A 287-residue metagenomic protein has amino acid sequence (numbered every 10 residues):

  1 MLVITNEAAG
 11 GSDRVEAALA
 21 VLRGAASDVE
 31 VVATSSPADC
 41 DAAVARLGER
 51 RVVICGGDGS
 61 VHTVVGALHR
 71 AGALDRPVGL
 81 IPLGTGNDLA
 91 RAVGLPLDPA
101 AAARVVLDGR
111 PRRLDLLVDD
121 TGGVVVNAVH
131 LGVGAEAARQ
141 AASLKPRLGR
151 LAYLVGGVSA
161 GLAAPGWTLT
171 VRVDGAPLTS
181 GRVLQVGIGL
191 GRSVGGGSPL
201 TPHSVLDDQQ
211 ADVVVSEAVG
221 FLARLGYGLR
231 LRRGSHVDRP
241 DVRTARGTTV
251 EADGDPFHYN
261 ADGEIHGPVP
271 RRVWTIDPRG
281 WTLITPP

Functional and structural regions predicted by a protein language model:
M1-C55, H62, A100-A101: ATP/NTP phosphate-donor binding region
L2, E16, V32-T34, H69-Q185: Catalytic core of DAGKc-family lipid kinases
E7, C55-G57, I81-L83, L190: Glycine-rich beta-strand-to-loop/alpha-helix junction loops that act as flexible
E7-A8, T121, V129-A135, G189-R192 (+1 more regions): Glycine-rich beta-alpha junction loops
G59-V64, D88: Short glycine/serine/threonine-rich phosphate/pyrophosphate-binding segments that cradle anionic phosphate groups
H130, G187-L200, I265: Glycine-rich phosphate/pyrophosphate-binding beta-alpha loops
P165-W167, R182-L184, D207-A211, R246-T248: A generic structural signal for short beta-strands and their flanking turns/coil linkers
V173-L178, V205, V215-P287: ATP/nucleoside-binding phosphotransfer catalytic cores, i.e., glycine-rich phosphate-binding loops
